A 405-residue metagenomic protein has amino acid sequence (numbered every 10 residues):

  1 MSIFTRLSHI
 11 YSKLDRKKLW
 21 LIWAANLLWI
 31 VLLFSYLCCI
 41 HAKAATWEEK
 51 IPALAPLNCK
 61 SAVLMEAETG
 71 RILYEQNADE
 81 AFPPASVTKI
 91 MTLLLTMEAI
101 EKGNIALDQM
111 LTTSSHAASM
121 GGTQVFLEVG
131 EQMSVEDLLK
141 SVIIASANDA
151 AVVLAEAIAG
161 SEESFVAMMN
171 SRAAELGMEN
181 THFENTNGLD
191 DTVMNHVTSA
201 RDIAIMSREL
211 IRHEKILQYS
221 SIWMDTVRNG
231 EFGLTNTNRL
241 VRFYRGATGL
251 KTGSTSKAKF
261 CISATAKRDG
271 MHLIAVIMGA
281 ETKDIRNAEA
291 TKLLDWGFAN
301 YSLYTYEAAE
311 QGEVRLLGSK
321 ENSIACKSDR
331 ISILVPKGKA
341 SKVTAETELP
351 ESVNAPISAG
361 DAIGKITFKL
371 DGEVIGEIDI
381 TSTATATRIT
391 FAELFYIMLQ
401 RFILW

Functional and structural regions predicted by a protein language model:
M1-L19: N-terminal secretory signal peptides that target proteins for export/translocation
K13-W20, P84, V135, F391 (+1 more regions): Structural motif marking the loop-to-transmembrane transition
W20-H41: Sec-dependent N-terminal signal peptides of Gram-positive bacterial secreted proteins and lipoproteins
C38-C39, C59, C261, C326: Generic recognition of cysteine residues
C39-E214: Active-site-adjacent loops and short helices of periplasmic peptidoglycan-processing enzymes
M178-H182, M194-W405: Domain-terminus/edge residues, biased toward the C-terminal soluble/receptor-binding domains of extracytoplasmic
